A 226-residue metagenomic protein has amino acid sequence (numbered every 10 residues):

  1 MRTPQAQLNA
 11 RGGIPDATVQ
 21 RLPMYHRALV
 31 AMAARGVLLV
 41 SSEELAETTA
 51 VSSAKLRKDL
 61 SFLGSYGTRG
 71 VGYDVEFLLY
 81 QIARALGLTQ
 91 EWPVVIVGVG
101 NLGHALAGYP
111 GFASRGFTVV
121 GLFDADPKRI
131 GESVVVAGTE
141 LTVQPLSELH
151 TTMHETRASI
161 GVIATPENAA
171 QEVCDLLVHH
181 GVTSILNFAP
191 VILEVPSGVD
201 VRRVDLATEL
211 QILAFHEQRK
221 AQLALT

Functional and structural regions predicted by a protein language model:
M1-I14: N-terminal intrinsically disordered/low-complexity leader segments
N9-G12, R27-H180, P196-A221, T226: Hydrophobic, well-ordered beta-alpha structural blocks that scaffold small-molecule cofactor pockets
T18-L22, H26-L29: Short, leucine-enriched amphipathic alpha-helices that occur as contiguous helical runs
T165, F188-P190: Short secondary-structure boundary segments
